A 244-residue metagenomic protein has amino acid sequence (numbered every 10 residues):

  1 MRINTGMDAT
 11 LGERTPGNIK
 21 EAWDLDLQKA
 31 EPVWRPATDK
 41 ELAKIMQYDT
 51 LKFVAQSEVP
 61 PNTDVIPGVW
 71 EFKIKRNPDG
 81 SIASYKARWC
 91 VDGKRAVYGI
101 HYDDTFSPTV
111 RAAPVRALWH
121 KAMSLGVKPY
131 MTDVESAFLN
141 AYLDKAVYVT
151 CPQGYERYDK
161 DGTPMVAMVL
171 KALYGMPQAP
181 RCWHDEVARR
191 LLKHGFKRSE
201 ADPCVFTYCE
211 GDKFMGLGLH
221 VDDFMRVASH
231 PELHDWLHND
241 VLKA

Functional and structural regions predicted by a protein language model:
M1-A244: Long, low-complexity, charge-biased intrinsically disordered regions
